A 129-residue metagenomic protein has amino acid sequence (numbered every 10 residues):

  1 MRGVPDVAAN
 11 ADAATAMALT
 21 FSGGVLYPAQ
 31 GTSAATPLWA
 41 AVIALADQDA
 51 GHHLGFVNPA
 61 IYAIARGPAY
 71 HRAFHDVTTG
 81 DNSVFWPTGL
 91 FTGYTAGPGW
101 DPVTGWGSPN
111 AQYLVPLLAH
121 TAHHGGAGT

Functional and structural regions predicted by a protein language model:
M1-A127: Extracellular protease catalytic domains of secreted zymogens
